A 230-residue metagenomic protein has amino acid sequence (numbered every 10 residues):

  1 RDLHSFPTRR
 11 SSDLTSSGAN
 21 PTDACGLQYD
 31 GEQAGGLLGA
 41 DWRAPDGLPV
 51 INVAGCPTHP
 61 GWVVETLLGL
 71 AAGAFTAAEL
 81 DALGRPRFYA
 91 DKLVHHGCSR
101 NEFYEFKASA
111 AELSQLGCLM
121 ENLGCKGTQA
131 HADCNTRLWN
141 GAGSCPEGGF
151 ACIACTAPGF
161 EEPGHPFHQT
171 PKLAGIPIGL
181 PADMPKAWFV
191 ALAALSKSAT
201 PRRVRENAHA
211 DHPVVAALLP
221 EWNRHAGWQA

Functional and structural regions predicted by a protein language model:
R1, C56: Active-site glycine-centered loops adjacent to acidic/histidine catalytic or metal-binding residues that shape
D2-S11: Short, small-residue-biased leader/transition segments that mark boundaries at the very start of proteins
S12-P45, I51, G55: Class I SAM-dependent methyltransferase SAM-binding "motif I" and its flanking Rossmann-like core
G39-N52, E65-A230: Iron-sulfur (Fe-S) cluster-binding modules
H59-P60: Proline/glycine-rich low-complexity loops and linkers
